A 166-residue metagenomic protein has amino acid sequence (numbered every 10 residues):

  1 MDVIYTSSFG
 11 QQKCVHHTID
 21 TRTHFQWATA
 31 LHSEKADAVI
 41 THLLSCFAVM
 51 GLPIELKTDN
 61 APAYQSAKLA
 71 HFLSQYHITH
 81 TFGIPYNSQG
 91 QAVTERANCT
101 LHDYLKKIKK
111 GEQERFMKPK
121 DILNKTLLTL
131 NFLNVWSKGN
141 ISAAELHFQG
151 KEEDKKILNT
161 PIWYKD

Functional and structural regions predicted by a protein language model:
M1-D103, L123, T129-D166: Retroviral integrase
H102-K110: A polyampholytic, Gly/Pro-enriched intrinsically disordered region
K109-L123: Short, charged, surface-exposed loops that flank catalytic or proteolytic processing sites
